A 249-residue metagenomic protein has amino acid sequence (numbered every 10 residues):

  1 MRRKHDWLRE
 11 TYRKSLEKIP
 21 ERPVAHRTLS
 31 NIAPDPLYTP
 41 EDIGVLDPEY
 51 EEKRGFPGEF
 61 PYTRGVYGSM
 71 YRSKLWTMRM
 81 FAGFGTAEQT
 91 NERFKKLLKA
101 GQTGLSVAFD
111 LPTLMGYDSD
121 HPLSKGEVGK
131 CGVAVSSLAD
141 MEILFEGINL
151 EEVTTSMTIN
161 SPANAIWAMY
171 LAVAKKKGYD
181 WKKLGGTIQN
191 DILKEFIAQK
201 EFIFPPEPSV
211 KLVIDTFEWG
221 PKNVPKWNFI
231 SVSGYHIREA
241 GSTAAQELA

Functional and structural regions predicted by a protein language model:
M1-A249: Catalytic alpha/beta active-site cores
